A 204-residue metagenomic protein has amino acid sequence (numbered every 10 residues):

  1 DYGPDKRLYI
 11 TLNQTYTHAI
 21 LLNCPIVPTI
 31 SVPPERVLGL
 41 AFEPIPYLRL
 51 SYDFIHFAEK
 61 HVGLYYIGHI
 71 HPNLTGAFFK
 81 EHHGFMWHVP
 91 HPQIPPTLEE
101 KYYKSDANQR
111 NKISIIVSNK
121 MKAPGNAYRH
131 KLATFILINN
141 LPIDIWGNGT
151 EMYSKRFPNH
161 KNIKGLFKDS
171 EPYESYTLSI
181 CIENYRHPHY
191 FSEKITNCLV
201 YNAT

Functional and structural regions predicted by a protein language model:
D1-T204: Nucleotide-sugar donor-binding catalytic core of glycosyltransferases
